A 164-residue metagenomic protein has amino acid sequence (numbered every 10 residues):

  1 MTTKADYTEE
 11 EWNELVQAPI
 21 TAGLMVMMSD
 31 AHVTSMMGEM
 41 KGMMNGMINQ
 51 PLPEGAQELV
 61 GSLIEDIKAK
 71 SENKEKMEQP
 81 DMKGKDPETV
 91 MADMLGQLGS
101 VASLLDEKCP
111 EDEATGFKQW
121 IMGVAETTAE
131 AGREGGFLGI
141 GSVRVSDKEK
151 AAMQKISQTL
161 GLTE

Functional and structural regions predicted by a protein language model:
M1-E164: Small-residue-enriched hydrophobic alpha-helices in membranes
